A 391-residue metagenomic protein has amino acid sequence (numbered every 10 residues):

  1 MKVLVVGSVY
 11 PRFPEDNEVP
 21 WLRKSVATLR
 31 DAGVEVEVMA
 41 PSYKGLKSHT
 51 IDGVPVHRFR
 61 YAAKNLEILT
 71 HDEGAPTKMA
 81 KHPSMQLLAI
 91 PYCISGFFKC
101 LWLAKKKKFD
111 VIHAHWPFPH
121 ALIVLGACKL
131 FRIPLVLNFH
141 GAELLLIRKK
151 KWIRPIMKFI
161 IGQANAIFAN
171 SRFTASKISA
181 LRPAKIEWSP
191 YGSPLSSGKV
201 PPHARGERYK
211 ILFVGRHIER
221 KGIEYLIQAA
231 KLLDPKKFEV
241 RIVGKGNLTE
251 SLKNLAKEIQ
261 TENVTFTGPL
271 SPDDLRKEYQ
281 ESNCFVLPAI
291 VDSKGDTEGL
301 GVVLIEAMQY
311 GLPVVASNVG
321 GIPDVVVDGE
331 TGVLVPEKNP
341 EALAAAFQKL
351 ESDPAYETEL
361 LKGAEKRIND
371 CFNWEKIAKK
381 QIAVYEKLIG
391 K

Functional and structural regions predicted by a protein language model:
M1-R60: N-terminal subdomain of nucleotide-sugar transferases
P20, Y209, F213-L232, N247-K253 (+2 more regions): A conserved mid-protein helix/loop that constitutes part of the nucleotide-sugar donor-binding site
A40, H57-R58, L137-H140, R154-K199 (+1 more regions): Donor nucleotide-sugar binding/catalytic pocket of nucleotide-sugar-dependent glycosyltransferases
N65, I147-R148, G192-R208: Acidic anion/phosphate-binding donor-loop and adjacent secondary structure in glycosyltransferase catalytic cores
K253-D274: Nucleotide-activated donor-binding/catalytic signature segment of Leloir-type glycosyltransferases, i.e., the conserved
Q280-G295, L312: Acidic donor-binding loop of glycosyltransferase active sites
L304, Q309, P313-A316, V326: Short hydrophobic beta-strand element within catalytic cores of glycosyltransferases and related nucleotide-activated
V325-G329, V333-P340, K349-P354: Conserved acidic donor-binding segment of nucleotide-sugar-dependent glycosyltransferases
